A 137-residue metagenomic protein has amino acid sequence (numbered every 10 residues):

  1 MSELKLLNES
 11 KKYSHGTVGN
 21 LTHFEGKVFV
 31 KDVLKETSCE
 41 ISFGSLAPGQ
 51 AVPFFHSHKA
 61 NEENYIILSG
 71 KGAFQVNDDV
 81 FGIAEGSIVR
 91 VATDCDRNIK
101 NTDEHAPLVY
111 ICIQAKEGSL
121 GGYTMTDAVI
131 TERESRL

Functional and structural regions predicted by a protein language model:
M1-S38, T124-L137: A short, N-terminal "cap"/entry segment at the start of jelly-roll beta-barrel domains of the cupin/DSBH fold
H15, I41-S45, N64, I88-R90 (+1 more regions): Conserved hydrophobic/aromatic beta-strand scaffold that supports enzyme active sites
H23-V30, S42-H58: Conserved short histidine dyad/triad with adjacent acidic residue
K35, A60, E104-H105: Short strand-connecting beta-turns/loops that link adjacent beta-strands
F43-A47, S57-Q75, A115-K116: Short, conserved beta-strand element in jelly-roll/cupin
F54, F74-Q75, V91, R97-E104: Short beta-strand His + acidic residue motifs that chelate non-heme Fe in jelly-roll/DSBH and cupin folds
D78-T93: Short acidic-glycine-tyrosine-enriched beta hairpin
N98-L137: Double-stranded beta-helix
